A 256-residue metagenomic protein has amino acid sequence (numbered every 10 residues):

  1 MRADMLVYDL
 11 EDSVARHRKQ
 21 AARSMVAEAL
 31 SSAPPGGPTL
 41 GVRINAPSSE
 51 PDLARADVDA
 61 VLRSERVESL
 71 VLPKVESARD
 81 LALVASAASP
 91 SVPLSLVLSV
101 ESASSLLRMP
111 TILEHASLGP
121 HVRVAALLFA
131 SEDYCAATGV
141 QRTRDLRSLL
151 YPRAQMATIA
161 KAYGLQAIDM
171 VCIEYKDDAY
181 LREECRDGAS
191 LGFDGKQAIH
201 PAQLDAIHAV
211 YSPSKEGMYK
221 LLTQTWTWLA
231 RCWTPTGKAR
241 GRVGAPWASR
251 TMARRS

Functional and structural regions predicted by a protein language model:
M1-S256: Expand to "…catalyze enediolate/carbanion chemistry for C-C bond making/breaking, isomerization, decarboxylation
